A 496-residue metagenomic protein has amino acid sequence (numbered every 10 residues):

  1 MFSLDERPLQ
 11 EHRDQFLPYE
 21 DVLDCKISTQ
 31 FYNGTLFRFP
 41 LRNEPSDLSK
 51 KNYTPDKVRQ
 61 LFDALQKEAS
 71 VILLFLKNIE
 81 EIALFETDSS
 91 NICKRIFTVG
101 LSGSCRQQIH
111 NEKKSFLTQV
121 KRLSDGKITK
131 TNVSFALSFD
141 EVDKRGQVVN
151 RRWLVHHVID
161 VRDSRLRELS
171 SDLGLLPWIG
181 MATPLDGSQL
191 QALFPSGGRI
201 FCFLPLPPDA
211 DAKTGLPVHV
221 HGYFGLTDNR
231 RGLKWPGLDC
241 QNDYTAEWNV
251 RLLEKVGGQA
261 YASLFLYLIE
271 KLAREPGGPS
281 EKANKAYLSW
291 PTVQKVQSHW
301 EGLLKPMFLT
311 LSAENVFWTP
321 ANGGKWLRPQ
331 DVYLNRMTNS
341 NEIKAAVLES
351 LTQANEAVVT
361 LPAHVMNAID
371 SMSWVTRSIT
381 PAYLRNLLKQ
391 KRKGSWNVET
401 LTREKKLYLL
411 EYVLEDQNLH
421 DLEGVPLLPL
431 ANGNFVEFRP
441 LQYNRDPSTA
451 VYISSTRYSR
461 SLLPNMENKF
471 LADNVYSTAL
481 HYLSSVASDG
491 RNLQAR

Functional and structural regions predicted by a protein language model:
M1-R496: GHKL/Bergerat-fold ATPase module
